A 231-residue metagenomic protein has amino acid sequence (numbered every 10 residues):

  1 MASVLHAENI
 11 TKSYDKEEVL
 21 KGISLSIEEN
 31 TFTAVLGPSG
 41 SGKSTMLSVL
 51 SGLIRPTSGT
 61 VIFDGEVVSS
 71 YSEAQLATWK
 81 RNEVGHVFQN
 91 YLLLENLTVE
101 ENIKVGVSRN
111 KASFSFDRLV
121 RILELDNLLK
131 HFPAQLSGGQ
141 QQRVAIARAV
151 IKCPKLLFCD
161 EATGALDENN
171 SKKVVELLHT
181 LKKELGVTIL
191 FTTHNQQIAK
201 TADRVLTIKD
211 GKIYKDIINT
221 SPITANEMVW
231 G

Functional and structural regions predicted by a protein language model:
S51: Helix-to-loop junction immediately C-terminal to a conserved catalytic motif
G59-V67: Conserved ABC transporter NBD signature motif
V67, A112-L128: Conserved ABC ATPase "signature" region
V68-G85, P222-E227: ABC ATPase NBD coupling module
F132-Q142: Conserved ABC ATPase signature
I151-K155: A short, proline-enriched helix->beta-strand linker immediately N-terminal to the Walker B motif in ABC-type P-loop
L157-D160: Catalytic Walker B motif of ABC-type/P-loop ATPase nucleotide-binding domains
